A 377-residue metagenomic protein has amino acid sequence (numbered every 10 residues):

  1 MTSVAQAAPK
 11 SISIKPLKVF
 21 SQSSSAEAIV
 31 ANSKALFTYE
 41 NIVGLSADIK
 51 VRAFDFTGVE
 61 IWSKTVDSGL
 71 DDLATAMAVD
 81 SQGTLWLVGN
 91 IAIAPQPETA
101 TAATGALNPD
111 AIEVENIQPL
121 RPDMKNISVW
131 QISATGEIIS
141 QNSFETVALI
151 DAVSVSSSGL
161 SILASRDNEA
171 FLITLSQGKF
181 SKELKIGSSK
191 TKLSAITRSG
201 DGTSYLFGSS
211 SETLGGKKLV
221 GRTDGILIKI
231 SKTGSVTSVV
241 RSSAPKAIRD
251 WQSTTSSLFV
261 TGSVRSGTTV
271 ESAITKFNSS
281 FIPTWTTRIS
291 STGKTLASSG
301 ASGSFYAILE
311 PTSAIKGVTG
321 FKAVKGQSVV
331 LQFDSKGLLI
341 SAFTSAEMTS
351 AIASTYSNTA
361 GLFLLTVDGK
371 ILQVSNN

Functional and structural regions predicted by a protein language model:
V4-N377: A sequence-level/structural motif corresponding to short, flexible coil/turn segments enriched in small polar residues
